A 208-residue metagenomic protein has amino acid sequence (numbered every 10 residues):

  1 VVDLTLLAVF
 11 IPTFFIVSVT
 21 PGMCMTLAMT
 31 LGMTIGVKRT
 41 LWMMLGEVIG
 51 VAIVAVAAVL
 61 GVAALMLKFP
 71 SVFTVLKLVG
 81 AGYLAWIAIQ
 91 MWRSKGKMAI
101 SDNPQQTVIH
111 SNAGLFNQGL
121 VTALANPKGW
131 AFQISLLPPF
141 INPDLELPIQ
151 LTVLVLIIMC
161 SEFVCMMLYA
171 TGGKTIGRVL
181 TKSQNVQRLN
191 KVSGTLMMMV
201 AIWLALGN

Functional and structural regions predicted by a protein language model:
V2-T74, S135-M159, A170-T171: Juxtamembrane transmembrane-helix termini in multi-pass membrane transport proteins
G22, N126, G194: Short, conserved phosphate/pyrophosphate- and ester-handling motifs at nucleotide-, phospho-/glycolipid
M33, V37, V108-N112, F116 (+3 more regions): Juxtamembrane loop-helix boundary motifs flanking transmembrane segments in multi-pass membrane proteins
V56-V59, A125-W130, M197-N208: Hydrophobic alpha-helical transmembrane segments in multi-pass integral membrane proteins
L67-A99, M159-G173, G177-N208: Selective transmembrane alpha-helices of multi-pass membrane proteins
R93-S111: Flexible cytoplasmic inter-helical loops of multi-pass small-molecule transporters
N112, G119, A123-A131: Selected transmembrane alpha-helices and immediately adjacent juxtamembrane segments of polytopic inner-membrane
A123, P139-F140, V179: Amphipathic alpha-helical segments that mediate coupling or scaffolding at interfaces
